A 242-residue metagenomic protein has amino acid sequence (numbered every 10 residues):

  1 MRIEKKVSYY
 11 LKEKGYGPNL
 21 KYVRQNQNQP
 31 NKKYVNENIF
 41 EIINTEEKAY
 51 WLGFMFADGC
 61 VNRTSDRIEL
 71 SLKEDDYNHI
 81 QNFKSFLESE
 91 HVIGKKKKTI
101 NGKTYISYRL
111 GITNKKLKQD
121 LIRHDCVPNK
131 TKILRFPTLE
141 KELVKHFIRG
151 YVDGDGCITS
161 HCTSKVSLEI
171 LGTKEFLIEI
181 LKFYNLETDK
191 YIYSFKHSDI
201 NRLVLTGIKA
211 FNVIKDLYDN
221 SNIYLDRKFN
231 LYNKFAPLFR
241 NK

Functional and structural regions predicted by a protein language model:
M1-K242: Internal intein/HINT superfamily modules and their associated LAGLIDADG
